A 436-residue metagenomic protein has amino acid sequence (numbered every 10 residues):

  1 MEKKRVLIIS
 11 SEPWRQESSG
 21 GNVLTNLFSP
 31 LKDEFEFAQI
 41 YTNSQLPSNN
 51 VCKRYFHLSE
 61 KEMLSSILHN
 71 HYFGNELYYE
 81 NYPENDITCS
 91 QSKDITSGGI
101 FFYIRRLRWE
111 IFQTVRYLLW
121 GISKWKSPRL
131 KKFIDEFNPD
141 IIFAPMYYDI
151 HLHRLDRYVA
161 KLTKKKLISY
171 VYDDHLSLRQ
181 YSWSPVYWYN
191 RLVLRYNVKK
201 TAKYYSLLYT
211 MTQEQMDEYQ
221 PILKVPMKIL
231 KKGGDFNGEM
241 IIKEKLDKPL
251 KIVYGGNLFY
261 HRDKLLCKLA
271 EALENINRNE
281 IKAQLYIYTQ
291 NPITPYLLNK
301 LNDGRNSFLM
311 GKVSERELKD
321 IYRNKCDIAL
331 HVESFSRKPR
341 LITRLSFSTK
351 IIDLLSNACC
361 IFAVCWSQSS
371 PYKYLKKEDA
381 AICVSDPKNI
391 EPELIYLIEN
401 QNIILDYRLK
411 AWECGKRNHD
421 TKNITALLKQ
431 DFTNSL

Functional and structural regions predicted by a protein language model:
M1-D86, M227-K228, D235, E271-N277: N-terminal subdomain of nucleotide-sugar transferases
N43-S44, K200-M227, Y372: A short, active-site helix/loop in glycosyltransferases that binds the activated sugar's phosphate group
P128-K132, R154-L162, H175, W188-L208: Membrane-proximal helix-turn-helix segments that form the acceptor-binding/catalytic region of lipid-linked
E214, K232-G233: Carbohydrate-associated surface elements
D235-K300, L309-K319: Conserved catalytic-core segment of nucleotide-activated headgroup transferases in glycan assembly
H261-K264, L318-L355, I361-K373: Nucleotide-sugar-dependent
S348, W366, E378-K388, L397-N402: Conserved acidic donor-binding segment of nucleotide-sugar-dependent glycosyltransferases
S385-K388, Q401-F432: A charged, aromatic-enriched C-terminal amphipathic alpha-helix characteristic of glycosyltransferases across folds
